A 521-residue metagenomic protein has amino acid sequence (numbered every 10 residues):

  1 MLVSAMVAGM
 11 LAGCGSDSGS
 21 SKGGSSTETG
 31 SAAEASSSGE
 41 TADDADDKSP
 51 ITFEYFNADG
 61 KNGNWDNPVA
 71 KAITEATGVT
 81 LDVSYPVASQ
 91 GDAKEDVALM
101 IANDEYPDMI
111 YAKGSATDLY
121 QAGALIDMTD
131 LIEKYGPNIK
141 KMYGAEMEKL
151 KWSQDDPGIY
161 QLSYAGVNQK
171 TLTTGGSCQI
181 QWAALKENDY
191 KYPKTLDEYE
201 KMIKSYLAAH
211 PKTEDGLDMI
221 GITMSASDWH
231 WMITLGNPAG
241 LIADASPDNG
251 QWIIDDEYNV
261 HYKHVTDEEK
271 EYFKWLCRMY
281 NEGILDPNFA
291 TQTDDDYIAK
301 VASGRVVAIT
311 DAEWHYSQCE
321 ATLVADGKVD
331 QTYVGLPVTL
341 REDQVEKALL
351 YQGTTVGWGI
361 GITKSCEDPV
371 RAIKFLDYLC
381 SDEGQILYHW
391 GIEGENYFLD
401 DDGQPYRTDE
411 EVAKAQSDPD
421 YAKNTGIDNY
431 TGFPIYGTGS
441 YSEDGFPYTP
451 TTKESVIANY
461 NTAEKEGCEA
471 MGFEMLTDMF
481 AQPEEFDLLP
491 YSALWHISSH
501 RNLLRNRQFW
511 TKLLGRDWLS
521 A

Functional and structural regions predicted by a protein language model:
M1-M6: Sec-dependent signal peptide hydrophobic core
G9-G13: C-terminal motif of bacterial Sec signal peptides marking the signal peptidase cleavage site
G15-K201, D244-Q251, V260-H264, D478-A521: Conserved N-terminal structural module of periplasmic/extracytoplasmic solute-binding proteins
S49-F53, T77-D82, N103-D108, G123-I126 (+6 more regions): Loop/turn elements at helix/coil->beta-strand transitions in domains of secreted/extracellular proteins
A58, E383-W510: Conserved small-residue motifs centered on glycine
A116, G123-K151, I203-L207, L217-I253 (+1 more regions): Carboxylate/His-rich catalytic cores and anion/metal-binding grooves
P157-W231, I254-R305, I360-R371, D377-Y378 (+1 more regions): Helix-loop-helix "hinge/cap" segment bordering the ligand-binding cleft or interdomain interface
S227-Q251, C277-G437: Extracytoplasmic/periplasmic substrate-binding proteins
